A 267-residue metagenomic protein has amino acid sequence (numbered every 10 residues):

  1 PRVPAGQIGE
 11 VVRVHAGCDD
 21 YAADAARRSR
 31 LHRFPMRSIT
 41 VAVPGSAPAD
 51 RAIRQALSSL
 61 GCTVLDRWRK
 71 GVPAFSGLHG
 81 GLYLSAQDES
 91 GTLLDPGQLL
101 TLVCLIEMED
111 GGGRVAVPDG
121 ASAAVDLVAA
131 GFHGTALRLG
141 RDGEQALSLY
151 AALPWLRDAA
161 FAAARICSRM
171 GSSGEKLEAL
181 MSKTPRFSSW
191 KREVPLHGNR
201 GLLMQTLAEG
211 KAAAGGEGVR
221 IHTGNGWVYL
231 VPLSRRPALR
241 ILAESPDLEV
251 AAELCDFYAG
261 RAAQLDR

Functional and structural regions predicted by a protein language model:
P1-P73: Gly/Ser/Thr-enriched, mixed-charge loops and adjacent short helices that form phosphate/oxyanion-binding elements
C18-A26, G97-T101, M204: Short, well-ordered alpha-helical scaffold segments within catalytic/effector domains
A47-Q55, S59, Q98-L102, S122-D126: Residue-level marker for well-ordered alpha-helical positions
L78-H79, L84-G91, P96, L102 (+1 more regions): Phosphate-binding and adjacent anionic-ligand microenvironments
